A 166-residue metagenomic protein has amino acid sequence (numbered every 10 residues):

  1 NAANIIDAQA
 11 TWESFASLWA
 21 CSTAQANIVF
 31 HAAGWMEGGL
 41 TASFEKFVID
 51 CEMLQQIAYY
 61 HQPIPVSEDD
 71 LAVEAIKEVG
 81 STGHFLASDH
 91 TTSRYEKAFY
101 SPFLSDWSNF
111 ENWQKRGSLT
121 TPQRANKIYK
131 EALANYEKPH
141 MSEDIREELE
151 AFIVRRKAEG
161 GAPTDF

Functional and structural regions predicted by a protein language model:
N1-M53: Glycine-rich anion/phosphate-binding loop at the beta-strand->alpha-helix junction
E45-F166: Catalytic-core signal marking the mid-to-C-terminal active-site face
